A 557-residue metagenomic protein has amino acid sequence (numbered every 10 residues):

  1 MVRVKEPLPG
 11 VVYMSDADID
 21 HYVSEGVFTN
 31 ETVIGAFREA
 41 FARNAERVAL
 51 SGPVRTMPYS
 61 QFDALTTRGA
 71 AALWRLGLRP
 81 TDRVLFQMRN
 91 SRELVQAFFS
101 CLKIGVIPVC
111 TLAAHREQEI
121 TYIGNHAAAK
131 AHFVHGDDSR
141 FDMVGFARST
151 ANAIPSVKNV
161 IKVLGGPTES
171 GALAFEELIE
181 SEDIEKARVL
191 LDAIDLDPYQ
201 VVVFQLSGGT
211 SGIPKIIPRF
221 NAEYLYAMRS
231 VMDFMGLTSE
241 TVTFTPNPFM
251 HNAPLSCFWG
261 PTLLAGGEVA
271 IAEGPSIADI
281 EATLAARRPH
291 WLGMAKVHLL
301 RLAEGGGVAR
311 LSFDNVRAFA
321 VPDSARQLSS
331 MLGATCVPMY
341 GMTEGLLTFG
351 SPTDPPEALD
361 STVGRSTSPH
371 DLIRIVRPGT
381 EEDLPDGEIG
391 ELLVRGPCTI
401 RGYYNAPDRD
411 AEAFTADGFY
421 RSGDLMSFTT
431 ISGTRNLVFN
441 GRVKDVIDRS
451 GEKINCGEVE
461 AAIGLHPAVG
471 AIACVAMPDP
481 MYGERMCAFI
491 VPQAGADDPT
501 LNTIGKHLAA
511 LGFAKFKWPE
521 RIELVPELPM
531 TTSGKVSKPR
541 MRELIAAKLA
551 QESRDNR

Functional and structural regions predicted by a protein language model:
M1-V4, V106-E177, E304-G307, A494: Structural core segment of the AMP-binding/adenylate-forming
T29, A36, E46-S91, V95-F99 (+4 more regions): Conserved AMP-binding/adenylate-forming core of the ANL superfamily
P58-S60, V202-Y226: Conserved AMP-binding A3 loop
H115-G124, H132-V134, G396, R401-G402 (+4 more regions): AMP-binding/adenylate-forming catalytic core of the ANL superfamily
K158, K162-V163, F513-K535, R554-R557: AMP-binding/adenylate-forming catalytic domain of the ANL superfamily
I179, P289-M294, A303-D360, S368 (+2 more regions): Gly/Ser/Thr-rich phosphate-binding loop
L225-V242, M250-H290, G305: Conserved AMP-binding/adenylation subdomain of ANL enzymes
S366-H370, E382-A413, E452-I454: Conserved ATP/PPi-binding loop(s) of AMP-dependent carboxylate-activating enzymes
